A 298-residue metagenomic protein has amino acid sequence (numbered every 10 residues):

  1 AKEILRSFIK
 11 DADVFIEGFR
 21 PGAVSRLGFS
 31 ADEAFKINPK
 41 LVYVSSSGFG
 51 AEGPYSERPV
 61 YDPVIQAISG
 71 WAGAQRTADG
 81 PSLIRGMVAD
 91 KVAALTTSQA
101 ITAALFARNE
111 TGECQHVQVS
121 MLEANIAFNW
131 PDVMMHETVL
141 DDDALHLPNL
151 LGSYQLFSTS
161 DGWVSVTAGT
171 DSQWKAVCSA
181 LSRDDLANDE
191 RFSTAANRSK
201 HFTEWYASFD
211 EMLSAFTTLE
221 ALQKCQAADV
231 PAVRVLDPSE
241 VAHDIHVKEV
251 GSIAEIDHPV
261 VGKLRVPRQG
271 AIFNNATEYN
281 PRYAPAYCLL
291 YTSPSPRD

Functional and structural regions predicted by a protein language model:
A1-F35: A structured beta-alpha segment of the ubiquitous adenosine-cofactor-binding alpha/beta core
V14-F15, K40, P231: Residue-level detector of anion-binding/catalytic polar loops
S25-V164, A168-G169: Active-site-adjacent "lid/gating" segments in soluble enzymes
A144-N149, Y154-L156, V261-R268, Y283-Y287: Short Gly/Pro-enriched turn/cap motifs at secondary-structure boundaries
G152-A228, A232, S293: Aromatic-enriched alpha-helical interface/lid elements that frame and gate functional surfaces
D229-E278: A glycine-rich dinucleotide-binding beta-alpha-beta segment and adjacent secondary-structure elements that constitute
Y291-D298: Conserved small/polar residues in nucleotide/adenosyl-binding loops
